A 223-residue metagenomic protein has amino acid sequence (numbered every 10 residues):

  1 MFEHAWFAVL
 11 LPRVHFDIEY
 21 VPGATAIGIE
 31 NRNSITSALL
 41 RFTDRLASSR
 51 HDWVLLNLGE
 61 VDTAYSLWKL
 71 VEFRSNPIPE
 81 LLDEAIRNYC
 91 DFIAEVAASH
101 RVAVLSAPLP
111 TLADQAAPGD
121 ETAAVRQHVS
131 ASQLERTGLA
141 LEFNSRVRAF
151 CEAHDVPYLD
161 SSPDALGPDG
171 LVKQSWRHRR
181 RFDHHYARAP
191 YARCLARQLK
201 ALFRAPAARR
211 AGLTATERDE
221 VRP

Functional and structural regions predicted by a protein language model:
M1-E80, E84, N88: Conserved SGNH/GDSL esterase-like catalytic core that processes O-acyl groups on lipids and polysaccharides
M1-R13, E121-V125, A205-P223: N-terminal secretory targeting modules
H15-D17, R101, D155-Y158: Conserved beta-strand segments of alpha/beta enzyme cores
N57, L81-V96, A107, T137 (+4 more regions): Catalytic phosphate/metal-binding cores of nucleic-acid and nucleotide-processing enzymes, i.e., regions that mediate
E60-V61, I93-R136, P163-L166: Active-site segments of SGNH/GDSL-like serine hydrolases that catalyze O-acetyl group transfer/hydrolysis on lipids
A64-I78, Q115-H128, K173-R177: Surface-exposed, active-site-proximal loop segments in enzymatic domains
D114-D160, H184-A189: Substrate-gating cap/lid alpha-helix
L139, R148, P157, V172-P223: Histidine-centered active-site loop/cap adjacent to the catalytic His in serine esterases/O-acetyl transfer systems
